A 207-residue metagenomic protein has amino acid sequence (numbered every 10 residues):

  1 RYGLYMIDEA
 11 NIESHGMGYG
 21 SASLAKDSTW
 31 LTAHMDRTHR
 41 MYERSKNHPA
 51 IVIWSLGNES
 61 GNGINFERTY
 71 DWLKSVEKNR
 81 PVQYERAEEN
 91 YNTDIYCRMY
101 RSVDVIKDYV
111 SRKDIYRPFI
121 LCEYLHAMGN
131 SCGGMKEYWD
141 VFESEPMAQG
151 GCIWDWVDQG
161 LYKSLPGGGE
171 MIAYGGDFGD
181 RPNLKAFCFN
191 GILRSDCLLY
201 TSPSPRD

Functional and structural regions predicted by a protein language model:
R1-P203: Extended substrate-binding grooves/exosites of carbohydrate-active enzymes
R206: Aromatic-lined ligand-binding clefts that engage carbohydrates, nucleic acids, or primary amines
